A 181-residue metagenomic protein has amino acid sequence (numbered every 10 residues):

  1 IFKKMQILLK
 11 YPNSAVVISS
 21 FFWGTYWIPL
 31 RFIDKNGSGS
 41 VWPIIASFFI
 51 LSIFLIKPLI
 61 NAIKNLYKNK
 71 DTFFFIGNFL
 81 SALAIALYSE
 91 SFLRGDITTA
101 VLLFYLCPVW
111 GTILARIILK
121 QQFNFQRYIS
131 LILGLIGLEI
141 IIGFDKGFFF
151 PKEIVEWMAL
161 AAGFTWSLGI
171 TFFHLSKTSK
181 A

Functional and structural regions predicted by a protein language model:
I1-F21, F49-I76, F123-Y128, G147-V155 (+1 more regions): Membrane-interface interhelical linkers
F2-W42, L87, I132, I136 (+1 more regions): Glycine-/small-residue-enriched transmembrane alpha-helix faces in small-molecule transporters and effluxers
T25, I63-T99, I140-I141: Specific transmembrane alpha-helical segments of multi-pass solute transporters/efflux pumps, especially DMT/EamA
K35-W42, A86-L103, T178-A181: Structural motif at transmembrane-helix junctions in multi-pass transporters
N36-L83, W110, F164-G169: Transmembrane alpha-helices of multi-pass small-molecule transport proteins
F49-I50, S89-L119, A162: Specific alpha-helical transmembrane segments that line the substrate/conduction pathway and gating interfaces
L55-L59, I85-Y88, T112-A115, L138-D145 (+1 more regions): Structural signal for membrane-spanning alpha-helices in multi-pass inner-membrane proteins, emphasizing helix cores
V101-F104, K120-I140, K152-E156: Loop-to-transmembrane alpha-helix entry segments
